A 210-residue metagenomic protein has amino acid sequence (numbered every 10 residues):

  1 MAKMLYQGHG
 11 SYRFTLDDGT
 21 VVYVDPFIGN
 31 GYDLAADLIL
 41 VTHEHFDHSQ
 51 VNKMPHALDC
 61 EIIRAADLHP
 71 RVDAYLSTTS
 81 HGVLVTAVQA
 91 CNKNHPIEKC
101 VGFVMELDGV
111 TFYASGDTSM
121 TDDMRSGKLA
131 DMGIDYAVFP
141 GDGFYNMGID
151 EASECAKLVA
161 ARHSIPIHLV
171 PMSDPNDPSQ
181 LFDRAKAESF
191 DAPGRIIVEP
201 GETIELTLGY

Functional and structural regions predicted by a protein language model:
M1, D59, G82, G109 (+2 more regions): A generic structural signal for alpha->beta connector loops
M1-L34, D67-M132, M147, E199-Y210: Core dinuclear metal-dependent hydrolase active-site scaffold
L16, H56, T79, S189-A192: Short, structurally constrained coil/turn elements that cap an alpha-helix or connect an alpha-helix to the following
G19, Y23, F27-R71, A130-V138 (+1 more regions): Active-site metal-binding motif and surrounding structural segment of the metallo-beta-lactamase
L38, D59-T86, P175-N176, R184 (+1 more regions): Non-globular, low-confidence helical/coil segments that flank catalytic cores
L40, F112-A114, V138, I165: Structural motif
E44, G116, L169: Short acidic donor-binding/metal-coordinating loop in glycosyltransferase active sites
D122-E205: Cap/insert and terminal regions of metallo-dependent hydrolase folds
